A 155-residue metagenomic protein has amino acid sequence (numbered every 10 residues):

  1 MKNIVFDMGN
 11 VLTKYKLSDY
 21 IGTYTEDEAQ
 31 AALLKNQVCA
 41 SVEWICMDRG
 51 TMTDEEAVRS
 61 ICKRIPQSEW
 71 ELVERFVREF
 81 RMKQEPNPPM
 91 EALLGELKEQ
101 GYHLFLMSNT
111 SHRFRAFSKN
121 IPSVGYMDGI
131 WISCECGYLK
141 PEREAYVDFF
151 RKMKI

Functional and structural regions predicted by a protein language model:
M1-A40, K63: Active-site neighborhood of HAD-like aspartate-dependent phosphohydrolases
N3, L139-I155: Conserved Lys-Pro-Asp/Glu-containing loop-to-beta segment of HAD-superfamily phosphomonoesterases, centered on
V11-L12, L17-D19, T110-R113, C136-Y138: Short, solvent-exposed loop/turn segments at secondary-structure junctions
D19-Y20, V42, E56, S60 (+3 more regions): Alpha-helical elements of Rossmann-like donor-binding domains used by nucleotide-donor carbohydrate transfer enzymes
I21, V38, A57-C62, F76-F80 (+2 more regions): Hydrophobic alpha-helical core bundles mediating ligand binding, dimerization, or RNAP-core interactions
E28, E91-E135: Substrate-recognition/cap helix-loop segment adjacent to the acidic, metal-dependent catalytic center of Asp-based
I45-R75: A metal-dependent, Asp-based hydrolase signature
E74-F105, R143: Short, acidic loop-to-helix structural element flanking the phosphoryl-transfer center in phosphate-processing enzymes
